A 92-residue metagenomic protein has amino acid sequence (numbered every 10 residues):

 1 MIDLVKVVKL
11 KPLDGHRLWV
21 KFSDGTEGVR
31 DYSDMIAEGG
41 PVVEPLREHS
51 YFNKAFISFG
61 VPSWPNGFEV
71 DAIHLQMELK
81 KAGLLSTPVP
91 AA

Functional and structural regions predicted by a protein language model:
M1-A92: Motif-centric detector for short Cys/His coordination patterns
